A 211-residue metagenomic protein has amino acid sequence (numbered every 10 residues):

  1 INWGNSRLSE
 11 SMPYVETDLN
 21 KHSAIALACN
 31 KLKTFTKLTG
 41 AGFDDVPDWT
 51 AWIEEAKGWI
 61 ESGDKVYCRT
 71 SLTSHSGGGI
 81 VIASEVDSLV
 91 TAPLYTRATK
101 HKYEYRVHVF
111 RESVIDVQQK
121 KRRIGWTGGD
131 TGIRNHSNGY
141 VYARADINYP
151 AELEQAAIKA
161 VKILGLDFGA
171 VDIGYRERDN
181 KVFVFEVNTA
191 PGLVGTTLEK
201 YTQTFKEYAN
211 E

Functional and structural regions predicted by a protein language model:
I1-D64: Conserved N-proximal alpha/beta basic substrate-recognition cap immediately N-terminal to, or forming the N-lobe
I1-G4, V66-R69, G79-A83: Short, hydrophobic beta-strand segments that form beta-sheet elements in well-ordered domains
K65-Y67, P93-Y95, F168-V171: A short linear hydrophobic-aromatic micro-motif
V66, S113-D116, G169, K181-F185: Protein kinase-like catalytic core scaffold
L72-E152: Phosphate-binding site of ATP-dependent enzymes
V109-R111, I173-E177: Short, low-complexity Ser/Thr-rich regulatory SLiMs
E152-K162: A short, acidic, amphipathic alpha-helical segment used as a generic capping/interface helix at domain edges
K162-F168, Y175-E211: C-terminal active-site "lid" helix and adjoining low-complexity regulatory extension at the edge of ATP-using catalytic
